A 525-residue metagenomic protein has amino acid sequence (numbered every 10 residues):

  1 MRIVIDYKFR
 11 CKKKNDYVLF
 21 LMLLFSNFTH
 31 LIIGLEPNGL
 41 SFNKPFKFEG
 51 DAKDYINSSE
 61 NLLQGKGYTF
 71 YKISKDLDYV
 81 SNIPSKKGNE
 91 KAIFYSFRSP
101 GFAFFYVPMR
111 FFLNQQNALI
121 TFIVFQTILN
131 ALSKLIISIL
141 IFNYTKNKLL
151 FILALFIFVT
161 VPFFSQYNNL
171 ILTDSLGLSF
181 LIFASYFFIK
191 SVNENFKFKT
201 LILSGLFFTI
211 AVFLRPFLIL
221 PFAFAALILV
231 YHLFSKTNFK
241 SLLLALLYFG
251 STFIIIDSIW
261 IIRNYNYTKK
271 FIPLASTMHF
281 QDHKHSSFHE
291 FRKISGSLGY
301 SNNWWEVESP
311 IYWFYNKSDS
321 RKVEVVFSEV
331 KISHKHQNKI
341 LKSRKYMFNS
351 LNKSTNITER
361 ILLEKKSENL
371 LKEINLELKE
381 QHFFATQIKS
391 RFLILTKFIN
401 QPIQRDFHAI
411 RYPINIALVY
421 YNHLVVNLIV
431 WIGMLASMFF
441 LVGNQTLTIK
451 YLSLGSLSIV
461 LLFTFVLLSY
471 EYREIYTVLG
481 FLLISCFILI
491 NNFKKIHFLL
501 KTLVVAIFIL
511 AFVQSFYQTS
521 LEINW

Functional and structural regions predicted by a protein language model:
N15-K53, E60, G67, S251-N264 (+1 more regions): Transmembrane signal-anchor helices characteristic of membrane glycosylation enzymes that use polyprenol
K72, D76-S85, L274-N400: Membrane-proximal stem/loop segments at transmembrane-domain junctions that anchor or position
E90-P108, F112-L135, Y167, I416-V425: Loop-to-helix entry region of an early transmembrane alpha helix in multi-pass inner-membrane enzymes
Q116-I128, E359-L461, S469: Membrane-interface anchor segments at the N-terminal boundary of transmembrane helices in multi-pass membrane enzymes
N117-I120, K134-T160, L178-S179, K199 (+1 more regions): Transmembrane-helix signature of polytopic, membrane-embedded enzymes that assemble or transfer cell-envelope glycans
T121-T145, S179, F183, F187 (+1 more regions): Transmembrane-helix motifs of polytopic, lipid-linked glycan transferases
F122-L129, L153-F188, F198, A211-P221 (+1 more regions): Multi-pass, polyprenyl lipid-linked donor-dependent membrane glycosyltransferases
N143-T145, A184-T200, I490: Membrane-interface transmembrane helices that cradle and orient dolichyl/undecaprenyl
